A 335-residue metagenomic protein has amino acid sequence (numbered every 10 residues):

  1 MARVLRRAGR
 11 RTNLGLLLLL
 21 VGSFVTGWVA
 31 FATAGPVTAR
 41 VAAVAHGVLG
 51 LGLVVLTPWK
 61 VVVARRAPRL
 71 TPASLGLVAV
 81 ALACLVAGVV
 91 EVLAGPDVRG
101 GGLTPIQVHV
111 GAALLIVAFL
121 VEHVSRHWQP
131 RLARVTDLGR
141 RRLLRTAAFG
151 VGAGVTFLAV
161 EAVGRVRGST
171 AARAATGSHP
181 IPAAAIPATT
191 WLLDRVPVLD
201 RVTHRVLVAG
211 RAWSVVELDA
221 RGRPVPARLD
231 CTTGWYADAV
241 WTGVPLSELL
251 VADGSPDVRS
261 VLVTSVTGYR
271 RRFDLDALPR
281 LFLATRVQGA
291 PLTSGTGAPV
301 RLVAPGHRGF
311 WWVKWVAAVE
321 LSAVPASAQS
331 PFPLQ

Functional and structural regions predicted by a protein language model:
M1-A171, G177, R195: Membrane-embedded alpha-helical bundles that constitute the cytochrome b-like, heme-associated redox core of multi-pass
P96, V163-Q335: Structured, non-membrane catalytic/scaffold regions adjacent to prosthetic-group chemistry
